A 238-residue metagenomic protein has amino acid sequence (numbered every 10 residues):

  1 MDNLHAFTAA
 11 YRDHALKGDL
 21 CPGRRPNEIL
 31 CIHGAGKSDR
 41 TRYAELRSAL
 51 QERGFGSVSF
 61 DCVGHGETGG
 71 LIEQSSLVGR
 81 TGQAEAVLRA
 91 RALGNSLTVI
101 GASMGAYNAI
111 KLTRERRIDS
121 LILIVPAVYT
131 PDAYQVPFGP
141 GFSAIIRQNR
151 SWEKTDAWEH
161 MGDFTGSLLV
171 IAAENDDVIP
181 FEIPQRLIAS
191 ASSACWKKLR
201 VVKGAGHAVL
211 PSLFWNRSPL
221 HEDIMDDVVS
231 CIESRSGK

Functional and structural regions predicted by a protein language model:
M1-G23: N-terminal cap/lid segment of alpha/beta-hydrolase-fold proteins
A35-R47, E182: The serine-hydrolase catalytic nucleophile loop
L50-G69: Conserved alpha/beta-hydrolase
Q74-A92: Alpha/beta-hydrolase active-site loop
K111-S151: Hydrolase active-site cap/lid region
F164, V170-A172, D176: Short beta-strand/loop motif that positions the catalytic acidic residue of the alpha/beta-hydrolase fold
D177-I183: Conserved alpha/beta-hydrolase "acid-adjacent" motif
C195-K238: C-terminal catalytic histidine-bearing segment of alpha/beta-hydrolase fold enzymes
